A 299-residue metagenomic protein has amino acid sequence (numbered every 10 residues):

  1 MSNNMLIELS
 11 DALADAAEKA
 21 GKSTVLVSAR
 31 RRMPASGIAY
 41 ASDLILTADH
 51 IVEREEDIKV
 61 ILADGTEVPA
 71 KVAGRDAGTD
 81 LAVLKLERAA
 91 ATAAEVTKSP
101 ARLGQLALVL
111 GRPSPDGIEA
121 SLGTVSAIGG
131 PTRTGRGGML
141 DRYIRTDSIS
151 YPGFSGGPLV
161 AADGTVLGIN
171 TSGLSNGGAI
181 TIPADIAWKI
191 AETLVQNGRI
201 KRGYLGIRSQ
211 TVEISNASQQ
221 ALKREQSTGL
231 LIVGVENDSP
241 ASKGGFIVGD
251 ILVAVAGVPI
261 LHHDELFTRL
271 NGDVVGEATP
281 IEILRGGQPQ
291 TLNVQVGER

Functional and structural regions predicted by a protein language model:
M1-M5, D15, K71, K85 (+1 more regions): C-terminal recognition in membrane/secretory proteostasis and scaffolding
I7-A16, S23-S42, A48, T66-P69 (+4 more regions): A conserved glycine-rich beta-strand in the N-terminal activation segment of trypsin-fold
D15-A16, K71-A73, E87-G117, I149-Y151 (+3 more regions): Active-site substrate-binding loop(s) of clan PA
G21-S23, A82, L86-A93, E119-G177 (+2 more regions): Active-site region of chymotrypsin-like
K22-V27, G37, D43, T47 (+16 more regions): Terminal peptide-recognition signature
R31-P34, R54-E55, Y151-S155, G229 (+3 more regions): Short, small/polar residue-rich loop motifs at catalytic or cofactor-binding pockets
R32, S42, E53-E56, R75-T79 (+3 more regions): Short, conserved beta-turn/loop elements at beta-strand boundaries and strand-helix junctions
R54-V72, A89, R102-V109, I118-R133 (+3 more regions): Beta-strand/loop subdomains of soluble extracytoplasmic proteins
